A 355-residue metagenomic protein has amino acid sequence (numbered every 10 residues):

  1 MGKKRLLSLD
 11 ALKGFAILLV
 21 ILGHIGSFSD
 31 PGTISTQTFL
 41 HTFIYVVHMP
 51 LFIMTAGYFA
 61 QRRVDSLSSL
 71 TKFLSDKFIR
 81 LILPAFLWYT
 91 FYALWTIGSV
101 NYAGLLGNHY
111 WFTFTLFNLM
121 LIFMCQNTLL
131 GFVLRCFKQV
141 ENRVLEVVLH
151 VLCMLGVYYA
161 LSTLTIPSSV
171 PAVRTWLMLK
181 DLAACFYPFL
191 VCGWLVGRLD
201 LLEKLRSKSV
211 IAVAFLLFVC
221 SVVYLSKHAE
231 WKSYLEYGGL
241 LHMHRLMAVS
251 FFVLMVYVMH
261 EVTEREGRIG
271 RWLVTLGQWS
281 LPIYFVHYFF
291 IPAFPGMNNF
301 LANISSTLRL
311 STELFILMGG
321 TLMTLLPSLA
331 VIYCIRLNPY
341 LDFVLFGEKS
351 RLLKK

Functional and structural regions predicted by a protein language model:
M1-K355: Alpha-helical transmembrane segments and their immediate juxtamembrane cytosolic regions
